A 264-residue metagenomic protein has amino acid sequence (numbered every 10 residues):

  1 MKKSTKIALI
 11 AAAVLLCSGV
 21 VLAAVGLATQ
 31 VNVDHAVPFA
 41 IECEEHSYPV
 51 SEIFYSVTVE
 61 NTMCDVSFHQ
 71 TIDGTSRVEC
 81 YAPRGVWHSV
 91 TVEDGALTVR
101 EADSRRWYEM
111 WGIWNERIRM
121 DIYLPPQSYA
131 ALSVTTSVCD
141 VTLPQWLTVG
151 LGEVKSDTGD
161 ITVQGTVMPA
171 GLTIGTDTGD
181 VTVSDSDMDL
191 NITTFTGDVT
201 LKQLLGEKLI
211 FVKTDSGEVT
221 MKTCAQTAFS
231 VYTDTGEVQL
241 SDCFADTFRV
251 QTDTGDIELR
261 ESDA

Functional and structural regions predicted by a protein language model:
K2-T136, T142-S156, T162-T176, T182-T194 (+5 more regions): Acidic (Asp/Glu) and glycine-rich low-complexity loops/linkers that are typically intrinsically disordered
